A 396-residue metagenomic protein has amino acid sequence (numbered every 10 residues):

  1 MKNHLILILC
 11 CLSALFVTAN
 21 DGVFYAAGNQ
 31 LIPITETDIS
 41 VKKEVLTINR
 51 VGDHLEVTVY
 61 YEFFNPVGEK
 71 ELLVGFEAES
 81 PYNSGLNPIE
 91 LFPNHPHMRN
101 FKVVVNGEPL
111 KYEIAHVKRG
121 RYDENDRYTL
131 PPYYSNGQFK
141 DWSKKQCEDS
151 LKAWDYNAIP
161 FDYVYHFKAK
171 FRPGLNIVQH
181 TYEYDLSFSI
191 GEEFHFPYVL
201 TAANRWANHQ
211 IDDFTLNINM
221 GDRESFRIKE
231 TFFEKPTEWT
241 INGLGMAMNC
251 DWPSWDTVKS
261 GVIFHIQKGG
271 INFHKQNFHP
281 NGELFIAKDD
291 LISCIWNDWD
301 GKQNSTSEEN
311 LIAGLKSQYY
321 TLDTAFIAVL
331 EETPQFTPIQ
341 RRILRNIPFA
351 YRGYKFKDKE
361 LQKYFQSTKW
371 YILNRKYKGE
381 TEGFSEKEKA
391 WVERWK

Functional and structural regions predicted by a protein language model:
H4-L15: Sec-dependent N-terminal signal peptides
T18-H54: N-terminal, polar/Ser/Thr-rich
T58-Y82: Ligand-binding face of N-terminal immunoglobulin V-set domains in extracellular IgSF glycoproteins
G75-V117, N208-W252: Solvent-exposed beta-hairpin/edge-strand motifs
Y82-V164: Structured domain cores in non-transmembrane regions
K152-T237: Surface-exposed, acidic/Ser/Thr-rich flexible loop segments
G261-I263, Q267-Y319, D323-T324: Secretory-pathway-linked proteins and extracytosolic
T333-Y371: Amphipathic alpha-helical packing elements
